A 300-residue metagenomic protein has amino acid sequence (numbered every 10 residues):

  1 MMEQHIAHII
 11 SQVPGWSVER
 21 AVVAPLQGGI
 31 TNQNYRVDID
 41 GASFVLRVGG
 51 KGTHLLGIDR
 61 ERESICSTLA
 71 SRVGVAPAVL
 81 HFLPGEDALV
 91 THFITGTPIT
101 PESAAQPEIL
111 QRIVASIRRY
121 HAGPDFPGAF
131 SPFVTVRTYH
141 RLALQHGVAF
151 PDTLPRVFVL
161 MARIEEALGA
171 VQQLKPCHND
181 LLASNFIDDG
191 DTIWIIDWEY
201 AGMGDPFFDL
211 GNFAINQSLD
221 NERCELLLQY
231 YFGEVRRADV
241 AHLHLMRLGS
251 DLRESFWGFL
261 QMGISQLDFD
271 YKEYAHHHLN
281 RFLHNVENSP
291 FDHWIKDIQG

Functional and structural regions predicted by a protein language model:
M2-V18, V22, A122-N179, D189-G190 (+2 more regions): An alpha-helical support segment within catalytic cores of ATP-dependent transferases
P14, G74, I117-D125, L168 (+4 more regions): A general structural signal marking secondary-structure boundaries and capping sites
A24-F133, R141, G147-T153: ATP-binding pocket architecture of kinase catalytic cores
Q27, T31-L46, A162-F208: Active-site acidic catalytic loop and adjacent metal/ATP-binding pocket of ATP-dependent phosphoryl transfer enzymes
R60, L245-L248: Start-of-helix signal in alpha-solenoid helical-repeat scaffolds, especially tetratricopeptide repeats
P151-D152, W257-G300: ATP/Mg2+ or Mg2+-diphosphate-binding catalytic cores that bind nucleotide phosphates or diphosphates via glycine-rich
F207-A238, L248-Q266, N280-R281: Active-site activation/catalytic loop segments of kinase-like enzymes and analogous catalytic loops in related
